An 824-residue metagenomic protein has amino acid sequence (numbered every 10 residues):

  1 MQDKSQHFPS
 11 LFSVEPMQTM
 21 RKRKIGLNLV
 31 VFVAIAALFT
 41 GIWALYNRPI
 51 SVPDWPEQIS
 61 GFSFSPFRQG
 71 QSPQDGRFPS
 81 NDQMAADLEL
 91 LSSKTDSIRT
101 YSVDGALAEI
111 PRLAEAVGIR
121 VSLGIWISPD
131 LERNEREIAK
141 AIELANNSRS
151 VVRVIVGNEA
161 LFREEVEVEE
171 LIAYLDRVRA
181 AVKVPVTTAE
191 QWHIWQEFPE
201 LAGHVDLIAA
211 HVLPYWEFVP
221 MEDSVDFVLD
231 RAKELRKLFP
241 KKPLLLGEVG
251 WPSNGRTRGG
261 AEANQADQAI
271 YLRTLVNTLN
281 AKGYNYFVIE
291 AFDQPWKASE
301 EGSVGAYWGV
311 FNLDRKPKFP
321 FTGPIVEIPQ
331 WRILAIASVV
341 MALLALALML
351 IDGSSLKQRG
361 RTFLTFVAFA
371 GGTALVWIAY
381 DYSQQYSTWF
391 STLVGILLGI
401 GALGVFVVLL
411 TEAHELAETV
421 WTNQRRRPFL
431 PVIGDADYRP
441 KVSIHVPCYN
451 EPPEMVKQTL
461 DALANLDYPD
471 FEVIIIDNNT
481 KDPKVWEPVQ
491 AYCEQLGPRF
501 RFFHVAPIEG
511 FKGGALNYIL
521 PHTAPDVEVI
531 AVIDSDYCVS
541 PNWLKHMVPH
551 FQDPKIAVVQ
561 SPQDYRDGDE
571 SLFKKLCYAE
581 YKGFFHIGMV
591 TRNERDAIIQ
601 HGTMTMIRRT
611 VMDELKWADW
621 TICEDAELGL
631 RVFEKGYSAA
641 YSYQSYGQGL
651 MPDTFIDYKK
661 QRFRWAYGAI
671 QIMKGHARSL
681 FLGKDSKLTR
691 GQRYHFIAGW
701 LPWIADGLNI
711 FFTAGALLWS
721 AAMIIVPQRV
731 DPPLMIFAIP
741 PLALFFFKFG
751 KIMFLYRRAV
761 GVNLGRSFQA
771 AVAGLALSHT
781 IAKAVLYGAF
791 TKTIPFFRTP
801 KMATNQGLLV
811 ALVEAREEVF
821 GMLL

Functional and structural regions predicted by a protein language model:
P53-P56, F67, S72-G76, T257-Q265 (+2 more regions): Aromatic-rich peripheral "rim/lid" segments of glycoside hydrolase catalytic domains that contact and position glycan
L123, V152, E190-R231, V249-P252: Aromatic- and acid-rich polysaccharide-binding/catalytic face of secreted or lumenal carbohydrate-active enzymes
S354-V407, G434, P702-P795, A811-L824: Membrane-embedded multi-pass helical conduit in multi-pass membrane proteins, especially envelope-biosynthetic
P440-S443, E472, E627: Cell-envelope/extracellular polymer assembly enzymes that use nucleotide-activated donors
L460-D470: Short, acidic, metal-binding catalytic loop of nucleotide-sugar glycosyltransferases
P469, D477-V489, A506-E509: A conserved acidic beta->alpha catalytic loop
A491-E528, P541-I622, E627, F633-E634 (+2 more regions): Long helical/loop segments within the catalytic core of UDP-sugar-dependent glycosyltransferases, especially the large
I533-C538: The conserved acidic donor/metal-binding loop of glycosyltransferases
